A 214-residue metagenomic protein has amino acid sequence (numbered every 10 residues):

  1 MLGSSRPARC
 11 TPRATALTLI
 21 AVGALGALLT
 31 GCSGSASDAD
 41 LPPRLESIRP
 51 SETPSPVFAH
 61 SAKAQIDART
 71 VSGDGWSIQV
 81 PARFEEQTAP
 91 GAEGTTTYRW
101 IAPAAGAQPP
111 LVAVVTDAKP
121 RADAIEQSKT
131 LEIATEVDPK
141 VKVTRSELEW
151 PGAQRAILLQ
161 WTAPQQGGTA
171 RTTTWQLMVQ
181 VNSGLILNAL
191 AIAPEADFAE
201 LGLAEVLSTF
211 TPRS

Functional and structural regions predicted by a protein language model:
M1-T30: Sec-dependent bacterial lipoprotein signal peptides
L28-L45: Bacterial lipoprotein signal-peptidase II cleavage site
L41-W76: N-terminal low-complexity, Pro/Thr/Ser-rich intrinsically disordered segments that act as propeptides or flexible
K63-T70, T95-Y98, P151-Q160: Short, hydrophobic/aromatic-rich segments at coil-to-beta transitions
T70-A124: Secretory pathway targeting signatures of secreted, lumenal, and periplasmic proteins
F84, L187-S214: Surface-exposed amphipathic alpha-helical segments
Y98-A102, T172-V181: Short, surface-exposed beta-strand/loop micro-motifs that present aromatic residues
L131-M178: Signature of long, low-cysteine stretches enriched in small and polar/charged residues
